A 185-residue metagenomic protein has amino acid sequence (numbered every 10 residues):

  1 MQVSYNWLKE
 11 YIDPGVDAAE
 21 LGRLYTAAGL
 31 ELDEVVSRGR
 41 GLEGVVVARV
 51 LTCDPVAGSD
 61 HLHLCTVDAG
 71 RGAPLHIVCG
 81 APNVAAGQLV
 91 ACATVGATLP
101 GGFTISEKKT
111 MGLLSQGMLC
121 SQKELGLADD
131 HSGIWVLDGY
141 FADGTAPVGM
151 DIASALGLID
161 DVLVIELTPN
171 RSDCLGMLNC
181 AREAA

Functional and structural regions predicted by a protein language model:
M1-A185: Phosphate-backbone binding interfaces of nucleic-acid-interacting proteins
